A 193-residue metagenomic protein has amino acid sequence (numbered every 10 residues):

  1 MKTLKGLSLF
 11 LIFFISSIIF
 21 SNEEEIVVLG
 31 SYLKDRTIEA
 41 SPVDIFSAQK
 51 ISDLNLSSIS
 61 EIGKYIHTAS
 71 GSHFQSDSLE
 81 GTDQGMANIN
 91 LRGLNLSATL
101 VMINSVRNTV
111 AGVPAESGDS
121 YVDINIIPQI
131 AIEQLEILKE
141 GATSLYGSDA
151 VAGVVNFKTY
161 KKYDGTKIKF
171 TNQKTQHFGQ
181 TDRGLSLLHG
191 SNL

Functional and structural regions predicted by a protein language model:
E24-E25, L91, A98, E133-Q134 (+1 more regions): Transmembrane beta-strand segments of Gram-negative outer membrane beta-barrel proteins
E25-L54, S60, A111-E116, Y163-K169: N-terminal periplasmic "start-of-domain" segments of outer-membrane beta-barrel proteins
D35, K64-R107: Extracytoplasmic beta-strand/coil segments of soluble accessory domains associated with Gram-negative outer-membrane
S41-K64, N88-L94, S120-N125, N172-Q176 (+1 more regions): Short, polar/charged loop or turn motifs at beta-strand boundaries
I51, G63, L135-E136, V155-F157: Non-catalytic regulatory/gating segments with a bias toward low-complexity or hydrophobic composition
I59-I62, I89-N90, N104, V122-N125 (+2 more regions): N-terminal periplasmic accessory domains that precede and gate Gram-negative outer-membrane beta-barrel machines
V106-K139: Short acidic/polar hinge/loop motifs at secondary-structure boundaries that mediate gating or recognition
E136, G141-A142, Y163-S191: Short strand-turn segments of transmembrane beta-barrel domains in outer membranes, especially the first one or two
